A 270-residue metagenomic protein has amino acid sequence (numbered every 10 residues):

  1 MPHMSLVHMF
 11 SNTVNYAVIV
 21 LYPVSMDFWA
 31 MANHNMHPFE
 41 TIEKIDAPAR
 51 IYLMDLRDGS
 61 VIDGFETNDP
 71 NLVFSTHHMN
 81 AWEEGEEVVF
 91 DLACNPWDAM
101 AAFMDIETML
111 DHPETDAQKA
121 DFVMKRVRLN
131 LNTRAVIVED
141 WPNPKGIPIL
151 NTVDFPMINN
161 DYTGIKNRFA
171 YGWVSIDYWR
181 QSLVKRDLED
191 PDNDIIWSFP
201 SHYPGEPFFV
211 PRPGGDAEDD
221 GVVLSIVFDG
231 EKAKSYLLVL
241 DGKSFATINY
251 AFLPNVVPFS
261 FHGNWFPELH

Functional and structural regions predicted by a protein language model:
M1-H270: Beta-propeller domains
